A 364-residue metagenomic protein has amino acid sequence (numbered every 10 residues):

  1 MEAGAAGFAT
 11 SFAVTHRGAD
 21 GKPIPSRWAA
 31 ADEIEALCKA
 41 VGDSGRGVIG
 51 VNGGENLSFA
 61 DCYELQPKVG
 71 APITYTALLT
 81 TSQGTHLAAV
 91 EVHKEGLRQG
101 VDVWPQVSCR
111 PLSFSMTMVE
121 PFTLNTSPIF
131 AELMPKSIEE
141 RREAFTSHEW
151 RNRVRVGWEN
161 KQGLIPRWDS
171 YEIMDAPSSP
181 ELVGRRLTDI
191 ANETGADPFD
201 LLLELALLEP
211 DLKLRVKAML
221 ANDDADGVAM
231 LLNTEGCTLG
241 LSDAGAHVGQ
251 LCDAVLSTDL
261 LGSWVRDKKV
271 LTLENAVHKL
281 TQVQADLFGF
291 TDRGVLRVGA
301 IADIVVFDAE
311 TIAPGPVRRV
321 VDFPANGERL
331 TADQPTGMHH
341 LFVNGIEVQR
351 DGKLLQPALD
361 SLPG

Functional and structural regions predicted by a protein language model:
M1, V41-G42, L57, Y63-A244: Polyanionic/metal-chelating signatures
M1-L65: Hydrophobic, small-residue-rich alpha-helical packing segments that form membrane-like cores
F8-A9, I49, P105, L239 (+1 more regions): Hydrophobic residues within beta-strands of alpha/beta enzymes
F12-V14, A19-K22, A60-C62, H86-A89 (+4 more regions): Short acidic, glycine/serine/threonine-rich loops at helix termini
A13-T15, N56, T80-T81, C109-R110 (+7 more regions): Short, glycine-/Ser/Thr-/acidic-enriched flexible segments
G21-D32, G50-G54, T80-G84, V248-C252 (+2 more regions): Alpha-helix capping and helix-loop boundary segments enriched in small/acidic/polar residues
S147, D226, M230-C237, A254-L256 (+2 more regions): C-terminal cap of metal-dependent C-N hydrolases
R185-E193, P198-A229, L260-T311: C-terminal helical cap
